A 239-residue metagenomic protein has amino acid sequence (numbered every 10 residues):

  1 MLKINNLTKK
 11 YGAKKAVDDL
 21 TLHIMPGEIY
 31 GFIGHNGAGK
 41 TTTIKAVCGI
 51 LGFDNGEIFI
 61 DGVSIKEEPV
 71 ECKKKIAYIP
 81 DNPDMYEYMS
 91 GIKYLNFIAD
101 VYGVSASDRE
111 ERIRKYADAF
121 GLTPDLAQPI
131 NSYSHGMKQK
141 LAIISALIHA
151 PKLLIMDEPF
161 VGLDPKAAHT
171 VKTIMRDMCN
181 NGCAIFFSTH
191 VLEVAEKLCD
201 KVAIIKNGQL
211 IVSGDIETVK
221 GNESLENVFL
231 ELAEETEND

Functional and structural regions predicted by a protein language model:
G56-E67, E71-C72: Conserved ABC transporter NBD signature motif
N96, D100, S107-D125: Conserved ABC ATPase "signature" region
P129-G136: Conserved ABC ATPase signature
I148-K152: A short, proline-enriched helix->beta-strand linker immediately N-terminal to the Walker B motif in ABC-type P-loop
L154-E158: Catalytic Walker B motif of ABC-type/P-loop ATPase nucleotide-binding domains
A168-N181: Helical segment within the ABC ATPase nucleotide-binding domain
S213-G214: ABC ATPase "signature
